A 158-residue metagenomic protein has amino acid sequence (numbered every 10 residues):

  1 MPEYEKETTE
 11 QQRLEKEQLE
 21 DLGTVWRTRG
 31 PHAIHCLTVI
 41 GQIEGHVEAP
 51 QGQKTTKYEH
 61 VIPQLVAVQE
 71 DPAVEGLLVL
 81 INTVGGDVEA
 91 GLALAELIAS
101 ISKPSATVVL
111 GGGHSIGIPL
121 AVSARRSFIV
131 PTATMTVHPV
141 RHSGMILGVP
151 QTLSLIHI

Functional and structural regions predicted by a protein language model:
M1-I156: N-terminal organellar transit peptides
